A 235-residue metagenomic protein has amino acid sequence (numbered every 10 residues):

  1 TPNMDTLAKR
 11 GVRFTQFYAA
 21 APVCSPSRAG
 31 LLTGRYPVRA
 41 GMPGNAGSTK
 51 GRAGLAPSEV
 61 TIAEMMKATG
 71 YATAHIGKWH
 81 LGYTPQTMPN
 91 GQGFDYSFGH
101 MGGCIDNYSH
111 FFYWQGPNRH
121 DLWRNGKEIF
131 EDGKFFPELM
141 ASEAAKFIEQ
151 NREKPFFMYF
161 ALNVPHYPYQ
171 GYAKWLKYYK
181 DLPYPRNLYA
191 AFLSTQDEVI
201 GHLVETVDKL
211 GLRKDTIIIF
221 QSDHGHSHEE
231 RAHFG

Functional and structural regions predicted by a protein language model:
T1-G235: Formylglycine-dependent sulfatase
